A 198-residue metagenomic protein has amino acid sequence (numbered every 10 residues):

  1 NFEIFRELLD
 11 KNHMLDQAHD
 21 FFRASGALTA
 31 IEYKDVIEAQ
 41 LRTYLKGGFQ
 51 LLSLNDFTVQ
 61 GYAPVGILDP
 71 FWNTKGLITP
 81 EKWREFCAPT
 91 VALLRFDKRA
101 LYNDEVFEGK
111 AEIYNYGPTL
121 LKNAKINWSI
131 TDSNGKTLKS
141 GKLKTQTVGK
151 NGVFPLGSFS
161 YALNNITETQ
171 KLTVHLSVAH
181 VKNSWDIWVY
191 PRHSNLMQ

Functional and structural regions predicted by a protein language model:
N1-N123, S129, S133, L138 (+1 more regions): Substrate-binding clefts and catalytic carboxylate motifs of secreted carbohydrate-active enzymes
K110-Y114, N127-S129, S160, H175-S177 (+1 more regions): Residue-level recognition of well-ordered beta-strand positions that form the cores of beta-sheet-rich folds across
Y116-T119, Y161-E168, R192: Short linear motifs in intrinsically disordered
A124, L138-G141, V181-W185: Extracellular and select intracellular beta-sandwich modules with Ser/Thr-enriched, small-residue motifs on
G135-T167: Intrinsically disordered, low-complexity Pro/Gly/Ser/Thr-rich segments with frequent PxxP/GP/PP motifs and embedded
T167-H180: Short, aromatic- and glycine-rich surface loops/edge beta-strands on solvent-exposed regions
W185-Q198: Low-complexity, Pro/Ser/Thr- and charge-rich linker/hinge segments at domain boundaries
